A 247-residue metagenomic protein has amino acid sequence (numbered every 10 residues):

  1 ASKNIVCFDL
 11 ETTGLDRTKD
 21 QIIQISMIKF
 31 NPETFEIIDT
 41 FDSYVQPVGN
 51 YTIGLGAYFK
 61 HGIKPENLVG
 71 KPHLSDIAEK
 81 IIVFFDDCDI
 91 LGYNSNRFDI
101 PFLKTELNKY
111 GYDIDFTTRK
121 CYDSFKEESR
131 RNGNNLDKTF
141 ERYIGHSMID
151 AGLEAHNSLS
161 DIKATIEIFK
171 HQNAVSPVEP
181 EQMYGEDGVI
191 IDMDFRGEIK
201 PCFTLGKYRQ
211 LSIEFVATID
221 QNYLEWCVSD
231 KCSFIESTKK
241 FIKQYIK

Functional and structural regions predicted by a protein language model:
A1, E167-K247: Acidic two-metal-ion nuclease catalytic site recognized across multiple nuclease folds, prominently DnaQ/RNase D-T
A1-T118, G133-H156: Conserved non-catalytic scaffold segment of RNase H-like nuclease domains
L10, I63, S124, I162 (+1 more regions): Conformational gate/switch positions in structured elements
T118-F125: Histidine/lysine/aspartate-rich catalytic loop segments that bind and position anionic ligands
K126, E141, E167-K170: Generic alpha-helical structural context detector
N157-K170: Acidic, divalent-metal-coordinating active-site segment for phosphoryl/phosphodiester hydrolysis, typified by short
